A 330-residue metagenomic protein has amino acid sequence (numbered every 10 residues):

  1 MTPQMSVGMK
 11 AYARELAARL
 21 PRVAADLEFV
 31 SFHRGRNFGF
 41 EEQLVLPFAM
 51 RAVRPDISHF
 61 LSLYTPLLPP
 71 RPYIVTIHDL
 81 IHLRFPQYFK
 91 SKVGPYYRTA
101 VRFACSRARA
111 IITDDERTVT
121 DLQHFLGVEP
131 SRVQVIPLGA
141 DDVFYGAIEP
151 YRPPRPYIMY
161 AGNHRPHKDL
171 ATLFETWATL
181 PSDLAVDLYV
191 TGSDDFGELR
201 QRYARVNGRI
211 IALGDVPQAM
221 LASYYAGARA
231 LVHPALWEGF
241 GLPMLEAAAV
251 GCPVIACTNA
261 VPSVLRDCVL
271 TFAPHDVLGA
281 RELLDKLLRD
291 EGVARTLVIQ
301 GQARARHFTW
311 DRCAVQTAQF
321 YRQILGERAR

Functional and structural regions predicted by a protein language model:
M1-R330: Carbohydrate transferase catalytic cores enriched for Leloir-type hexosyltransferases
